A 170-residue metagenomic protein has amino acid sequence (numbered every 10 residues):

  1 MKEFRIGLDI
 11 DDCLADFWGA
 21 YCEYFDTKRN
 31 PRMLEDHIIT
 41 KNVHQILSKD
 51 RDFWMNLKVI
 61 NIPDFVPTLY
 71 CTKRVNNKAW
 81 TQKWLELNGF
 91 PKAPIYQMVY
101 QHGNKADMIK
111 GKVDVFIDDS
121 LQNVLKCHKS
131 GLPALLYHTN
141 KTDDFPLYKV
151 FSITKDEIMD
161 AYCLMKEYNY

Functional and structural regions predicted by a protein language model:
M1-K49: Active-site neighborhood of HAD-like aspartate-dependent phosphohydrolases
D9, Y70-K73, I117, Y137: Short hydrophobic segments within beta-strands
C13, A20, N76, Q122 (+1 more regions): Conserved Rossmann-like nucleotide-cofactor binding loop
M55-W84, M98: Substrate-recognition element of Asp-dependent hydrolases with the DxDx(T/V) motif
V75-V115, L121-H128: Substrate-recognition "cap/lid" segment bordering the active-site pocket of phosphatases
I95-Y100, K149-D160: Short acidic-hydrophobic, aromatic-tinged amphipathic segments that line or gate anion-handling sites
A106-K110, T154-Y170: Short amphipathic alpha-helix with an adjacent loop that forms part of the alpha/beta core around
F116-I153: Acidic, Mg2+-coordinating phosphoryl-transfer loop and its flanking beta/alpha structural elements, shared across
